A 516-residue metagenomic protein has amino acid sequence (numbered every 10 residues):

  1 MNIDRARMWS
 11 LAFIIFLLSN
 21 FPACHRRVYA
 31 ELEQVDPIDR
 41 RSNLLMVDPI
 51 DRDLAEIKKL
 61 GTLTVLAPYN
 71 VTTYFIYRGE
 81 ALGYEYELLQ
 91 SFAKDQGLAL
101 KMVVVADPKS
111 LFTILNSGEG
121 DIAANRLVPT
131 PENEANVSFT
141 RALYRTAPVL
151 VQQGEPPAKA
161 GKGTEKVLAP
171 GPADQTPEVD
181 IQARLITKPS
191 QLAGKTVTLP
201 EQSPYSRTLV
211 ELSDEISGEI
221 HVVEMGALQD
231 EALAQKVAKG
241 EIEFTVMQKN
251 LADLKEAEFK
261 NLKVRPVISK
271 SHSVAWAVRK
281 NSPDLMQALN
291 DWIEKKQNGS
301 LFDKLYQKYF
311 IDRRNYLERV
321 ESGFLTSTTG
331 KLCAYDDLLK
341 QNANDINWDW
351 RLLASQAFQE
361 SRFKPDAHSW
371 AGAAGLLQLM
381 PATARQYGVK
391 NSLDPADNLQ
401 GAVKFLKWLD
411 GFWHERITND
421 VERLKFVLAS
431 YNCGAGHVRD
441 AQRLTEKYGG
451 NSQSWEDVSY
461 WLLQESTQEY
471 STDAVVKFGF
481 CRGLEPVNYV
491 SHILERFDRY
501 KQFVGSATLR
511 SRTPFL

Functional and structural regions predicted by a protein language model:
H25-A55, Y86-D95, Q152-P204, K249-D253 (+4 more regions): Extended ligand-binding regions for polar small-molecule ligands
L32-L127, P131-A135, V222-A227, Q235 (+1 more regions): Extracytoplasmic small-molecule ligand-binding "clamshell" domains of the periplasmic binding protein/Venus flytrap
Y69, A142-A158, D230-E231, K249-D291 (+2 more regions): Periplasmic-binding protein-like
K109, T113-N116, A124-N136, T208-E215 (+3 more regions): A ligand-binding cleft/hinge motif common to bilobed small-molecule-binding domains
G154-K260, N391-L399, V403-H414: Pocket-lining segment of extracytoplasmic ligand-binding domains
R313-F363, A396-L399, W413-I417, Y500 (+1 more regions): Export/targeting segments at the very N-terminus of extracytoplasmic proteins
D366-K390, P395-W408, I493: Substrate-binding/active-site groove segments that recognize and process beta-1,4-linked N-acetyl-hexosamine
E422-R499: Catalytic and substrate-binding regions of cell-wall glycan-acting enzymes that process beta-1,4-linked
